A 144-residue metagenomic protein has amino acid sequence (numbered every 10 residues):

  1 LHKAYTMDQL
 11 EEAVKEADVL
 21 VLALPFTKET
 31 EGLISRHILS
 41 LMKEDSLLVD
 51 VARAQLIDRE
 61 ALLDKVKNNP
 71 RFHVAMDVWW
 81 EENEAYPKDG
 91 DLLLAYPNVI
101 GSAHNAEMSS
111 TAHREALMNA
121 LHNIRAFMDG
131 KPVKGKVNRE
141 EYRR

Functional and structural regions predicted by a protein language model:
L1-L33: Adenosine-nucleotide cofactor-binding segment
K3, L41, K136: Conserved beta-strand positions that form and line the central face of beta-propeller blades
A4-L10, R36, R59, Y86-P87: Structural motif corresponding to alpha-helix initiation and N-cap regions
E11, L39-S40, L63, R125: Solvent-exposed, non-membrane alpha-helical residues enriched in polar/charged side chains
E12-E16, I38, L92-L93: Structural alpha-helical scaffold elements that stabilize or flank donor/cofactor-binding regions in carbohydrate
E29-L48: Rossmann-fold NAD(P) dinucleotide-binding segment
D45-L47, V51-R144: Rossmann-like dinucleotide-binding domain for NAD(H)/NADP(H)
